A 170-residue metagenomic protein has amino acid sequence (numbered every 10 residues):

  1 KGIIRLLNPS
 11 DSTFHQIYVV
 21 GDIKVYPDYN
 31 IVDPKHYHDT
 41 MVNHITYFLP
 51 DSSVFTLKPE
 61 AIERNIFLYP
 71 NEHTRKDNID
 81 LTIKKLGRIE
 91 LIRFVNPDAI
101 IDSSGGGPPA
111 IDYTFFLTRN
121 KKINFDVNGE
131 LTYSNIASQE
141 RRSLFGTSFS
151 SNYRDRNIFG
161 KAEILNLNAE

Functional and structural regions predicted by a protein language model:
K1-A137, L144-S148, N152-N157, A162-E170: Periplasmic polypeptide-binding modules associated with outer-membrane biogenesis and secretion
